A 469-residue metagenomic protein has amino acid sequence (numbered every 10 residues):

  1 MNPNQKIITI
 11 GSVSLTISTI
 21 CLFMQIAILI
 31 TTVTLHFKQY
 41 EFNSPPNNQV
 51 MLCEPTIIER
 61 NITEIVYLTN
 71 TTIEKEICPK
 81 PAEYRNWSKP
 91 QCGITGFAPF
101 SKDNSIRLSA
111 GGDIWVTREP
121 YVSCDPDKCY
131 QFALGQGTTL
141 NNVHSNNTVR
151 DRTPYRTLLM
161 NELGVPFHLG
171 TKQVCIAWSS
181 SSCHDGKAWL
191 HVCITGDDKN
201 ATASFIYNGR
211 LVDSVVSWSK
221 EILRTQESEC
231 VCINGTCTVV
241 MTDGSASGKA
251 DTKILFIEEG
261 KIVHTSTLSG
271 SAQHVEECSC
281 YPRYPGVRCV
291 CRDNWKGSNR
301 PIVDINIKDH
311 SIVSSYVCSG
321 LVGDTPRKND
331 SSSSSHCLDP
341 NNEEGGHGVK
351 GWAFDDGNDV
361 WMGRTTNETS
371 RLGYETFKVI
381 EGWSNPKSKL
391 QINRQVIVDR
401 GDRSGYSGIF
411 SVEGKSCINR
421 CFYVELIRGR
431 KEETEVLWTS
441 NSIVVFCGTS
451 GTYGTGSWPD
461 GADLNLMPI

Functional and structural regions predicted by a protein language model:
N2-Q39: Single-pass membrane-anchoring alpha-helices
T32-M51, K80: Membrane-proximal alpha-helical anchors
L52-I77: Serine/threonine-rich low-complexity intrinsically disordered regions
I65, C78-V174, C183-R224, V231-Q273 (+4 more regions): Beta-rich carbohydrate-recognition and catalytic domains
S179: Extracellular attachment/recognition segments
S407-G414: Exposed aromatic-hydrophobic patches
